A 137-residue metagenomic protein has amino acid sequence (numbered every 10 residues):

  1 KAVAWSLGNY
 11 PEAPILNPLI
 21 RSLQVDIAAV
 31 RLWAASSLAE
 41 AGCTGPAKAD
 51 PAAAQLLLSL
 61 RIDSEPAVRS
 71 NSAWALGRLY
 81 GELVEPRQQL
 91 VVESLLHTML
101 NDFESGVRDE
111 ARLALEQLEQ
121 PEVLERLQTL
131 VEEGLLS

Functional and structural regions predicted by a protein language model:
K1-E12, R21, L32-A47, A67-P86 (+2 more regions): Structural detector for internal amphipathic alpha-helices that build alpha-solenoid repeat scaffolds
E12-Q24, T44-L60, E82-M99, P121-E132: Amphipathic alpha-helical scaffolding segments comprising HEAT/armadillo-like alpha-solenoid repeats
D26-I27, S64-E65, F103-E104, G134-L135: Short inter-helical turns and helix N-cap capping residues of alpha-solenoid HEAT/ARM repeat scaffolds
R31, L100-N101: Short, mixed-charge aromatic SLiMs
T98, S105-G106: Residue-level recognition of hydrophobic positions within alpha-helical transmembrane segments
